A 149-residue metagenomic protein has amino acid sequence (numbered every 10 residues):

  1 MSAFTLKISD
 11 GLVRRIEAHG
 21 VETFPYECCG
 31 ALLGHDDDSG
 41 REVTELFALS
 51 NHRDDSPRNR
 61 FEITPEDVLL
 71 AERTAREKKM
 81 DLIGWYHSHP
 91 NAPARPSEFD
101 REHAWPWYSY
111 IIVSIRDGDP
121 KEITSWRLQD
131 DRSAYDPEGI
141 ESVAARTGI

Functional and structural regions predicted by a protein language model:
M1-L82, P90-I149: Conserved beta-strand-loop surface patch within small alpha/beta domains used for substrate/adaptor or ligand engagement
W85: Conserved, mostly hydrophobic/aromatic
